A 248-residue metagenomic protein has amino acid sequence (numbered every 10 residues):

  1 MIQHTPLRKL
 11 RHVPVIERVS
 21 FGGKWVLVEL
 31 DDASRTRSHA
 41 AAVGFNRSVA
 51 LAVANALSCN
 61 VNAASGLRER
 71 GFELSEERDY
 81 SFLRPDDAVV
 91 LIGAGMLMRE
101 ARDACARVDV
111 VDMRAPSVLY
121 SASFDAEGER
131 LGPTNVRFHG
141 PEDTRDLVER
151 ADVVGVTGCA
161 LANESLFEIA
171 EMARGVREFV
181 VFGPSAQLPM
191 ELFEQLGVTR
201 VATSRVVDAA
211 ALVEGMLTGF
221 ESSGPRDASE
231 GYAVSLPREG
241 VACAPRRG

Functional and structural regions predicted by a protein language model:
M1-C105, S235-G248: Electropositive, gly/pro-rich neighborhoods at or near active sites that engage anionic ligands
P85, E149-R150: Alpha-helix C-terminal capping/helix-to-coil transition sites in glycosyltransferase folds
A88, D152-V153: Structural motif
G95, R114, S185: Residues in the short beta-alpha loop(s) of Rossmann-like NAD(P)-binding domains
A101-C105, E149, E171-V176: Short, conserved loop/helix-junction motifs that constitute active-site signature segments in enzyme catalytic cores
R107-R130: NAD(P)-binding Rossmann-fold cofactor-contacting core
R137-E149: Short acidic low-complexity segments
V180-G248: C-terminal functional extensions of proteins
